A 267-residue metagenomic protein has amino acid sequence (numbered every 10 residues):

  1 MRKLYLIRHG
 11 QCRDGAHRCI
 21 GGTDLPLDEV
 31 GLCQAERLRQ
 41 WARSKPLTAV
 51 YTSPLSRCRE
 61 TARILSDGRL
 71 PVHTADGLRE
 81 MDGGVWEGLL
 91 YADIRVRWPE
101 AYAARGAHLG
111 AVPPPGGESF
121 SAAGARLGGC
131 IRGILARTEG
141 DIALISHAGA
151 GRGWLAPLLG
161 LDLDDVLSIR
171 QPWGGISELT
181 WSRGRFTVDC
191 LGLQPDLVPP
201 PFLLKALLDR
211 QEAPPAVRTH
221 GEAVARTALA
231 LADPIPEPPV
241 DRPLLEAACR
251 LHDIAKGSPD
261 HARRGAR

Functional and structural regions predicted by a protein language model:
M1-R2, G84-D93, A156-L207: Acidic, low-complexity terminal tails and accessory targeting/binding regions of phosphate-metabolizing enzymes
Y5, Q11-T61, P113-G128: Loop-to-helix element that buttresses phosphate recognition and phosphoryl-transfer chemistry
G10, D141, A148, D253-I254: Active-site metal-binding loops of divalent metal-dependent hydrolases
R37-Y102: Phosphate-coordination/substrate-recognition cap region in phosphate-metabolizing enzymes
R43-P46, I134-D141: Glycine-rich phosphate-binding loop signature in dinucleotide/nucleotide-binding domains
L47-P54, D141-I145, L244: Short glycine-rich phosphate-binding loop at a beta-alpha junction
A101-A122, L207-E212: Short glycine/proline- and acidic residue-enriched helix-loop micro-motifs that form flexible lids or anion-recognition
D196-R263: Acidic/His-rich, divalent-metal-binding segments that scaffold phosphate/diphosphate chemistry
